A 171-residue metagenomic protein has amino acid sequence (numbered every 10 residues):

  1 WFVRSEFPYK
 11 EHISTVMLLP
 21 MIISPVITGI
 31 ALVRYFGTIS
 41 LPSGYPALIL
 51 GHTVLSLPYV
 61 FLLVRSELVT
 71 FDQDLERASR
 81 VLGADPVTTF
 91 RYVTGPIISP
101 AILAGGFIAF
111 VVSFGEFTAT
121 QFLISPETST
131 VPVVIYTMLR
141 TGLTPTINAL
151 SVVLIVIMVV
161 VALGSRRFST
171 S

Functional and structural regions predicted by a protein language model:
W1, S5, V16, Y35 (+8 more regions): Amphipathic alpha-helical segments that mediate coupling or scaffolding at interfaces
W1-M17, I30, R34, A162-S171: Transmembrane-helix boundary motif in ABC transporter permease subunits
R4-E11, V26-S56, V87, I124-P126: Membrane-interfacial helix termini and adjacent extracytoplasmic/periplasmic loops of multi-pass transporters
Y9, R65-E76, R80, A84-G95 (+1 more regions): C-terminal transmembrane helix and the adjacent membrane-cytosol boundary/short C-terminal tail of inner/organellar
H12-T15, L19, A31, P46-T53 (+5 more regions): Residue-level signature of the transmembrane alpha-helical core of multi-pass small-molecule transporters
T28-I39, F107-S113, T141, R166: A structural signal for multi-pass alpha-helical bundles of membrane permease subunits that mediate small-molecule
T53-V54, V60-Q73, P86-G115: Transmembrane alpha-helices
F114-G164: Interhelical loop and adjacent transmembrane-helix boundary motif in polytopic membrane transport permeases
